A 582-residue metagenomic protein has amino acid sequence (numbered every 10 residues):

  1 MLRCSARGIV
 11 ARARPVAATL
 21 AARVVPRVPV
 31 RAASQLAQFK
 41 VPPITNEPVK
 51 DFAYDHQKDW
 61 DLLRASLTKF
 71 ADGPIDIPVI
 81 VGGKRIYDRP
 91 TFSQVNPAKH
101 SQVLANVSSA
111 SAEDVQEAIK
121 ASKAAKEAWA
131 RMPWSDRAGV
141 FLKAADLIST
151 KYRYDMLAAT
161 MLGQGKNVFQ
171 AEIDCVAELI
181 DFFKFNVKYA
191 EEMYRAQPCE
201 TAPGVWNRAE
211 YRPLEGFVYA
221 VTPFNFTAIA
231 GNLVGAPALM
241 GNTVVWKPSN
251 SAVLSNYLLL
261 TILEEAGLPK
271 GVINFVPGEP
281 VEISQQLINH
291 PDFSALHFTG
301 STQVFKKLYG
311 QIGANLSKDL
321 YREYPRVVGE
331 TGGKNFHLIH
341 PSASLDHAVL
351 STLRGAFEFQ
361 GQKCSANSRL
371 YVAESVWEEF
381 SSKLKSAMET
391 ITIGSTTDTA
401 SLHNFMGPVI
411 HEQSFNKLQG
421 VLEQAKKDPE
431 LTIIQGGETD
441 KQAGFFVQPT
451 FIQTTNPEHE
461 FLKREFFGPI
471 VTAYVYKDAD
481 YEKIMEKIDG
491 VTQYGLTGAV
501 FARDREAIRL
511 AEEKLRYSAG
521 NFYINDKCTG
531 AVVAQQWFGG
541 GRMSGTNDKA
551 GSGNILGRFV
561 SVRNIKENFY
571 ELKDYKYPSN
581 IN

Functional and structural regions predicted by a protein language model:
M1-F39: N-terminal mitochondrial targeting presequence
L2-C4, A32-D51, A98-A110, D114 (+7 more regions): Conserved C-terminal structural/oligomerization subdomain of aldehyde/semialdehyde dehydrogenase
A33-L104: Hydrophobic face of amphipathic alpha-helices that form TPR/SEL1-like repeat modules and related alpha-solenoid
R89, Q94-V95, H100-Y194, M485 (+1 more regions): Glycine-rich loop-to-alpha-helix module at the N-terminal edge of alpha/beta enzyme cores
S101, R137, T160, G241 (+8 more regions): Residue-level signal for inorganic ion chemistry
A121-A128, K143-L147, K151, A159 (+18 more regions): Generic, well-ordered alpha-helical scaffold segments in large soluble proteins
M161, L179-I180, A190-H347, H403 (+1 more regions): Rossmann-like NAD(P) dinucleotide-binding subdomain of oxidoreductase/dehydrogenase enzymes
I262-G267, N289-P291, A295, Q303-P457 (+4 more regions): ALDH superfamily catalytic-core signature
